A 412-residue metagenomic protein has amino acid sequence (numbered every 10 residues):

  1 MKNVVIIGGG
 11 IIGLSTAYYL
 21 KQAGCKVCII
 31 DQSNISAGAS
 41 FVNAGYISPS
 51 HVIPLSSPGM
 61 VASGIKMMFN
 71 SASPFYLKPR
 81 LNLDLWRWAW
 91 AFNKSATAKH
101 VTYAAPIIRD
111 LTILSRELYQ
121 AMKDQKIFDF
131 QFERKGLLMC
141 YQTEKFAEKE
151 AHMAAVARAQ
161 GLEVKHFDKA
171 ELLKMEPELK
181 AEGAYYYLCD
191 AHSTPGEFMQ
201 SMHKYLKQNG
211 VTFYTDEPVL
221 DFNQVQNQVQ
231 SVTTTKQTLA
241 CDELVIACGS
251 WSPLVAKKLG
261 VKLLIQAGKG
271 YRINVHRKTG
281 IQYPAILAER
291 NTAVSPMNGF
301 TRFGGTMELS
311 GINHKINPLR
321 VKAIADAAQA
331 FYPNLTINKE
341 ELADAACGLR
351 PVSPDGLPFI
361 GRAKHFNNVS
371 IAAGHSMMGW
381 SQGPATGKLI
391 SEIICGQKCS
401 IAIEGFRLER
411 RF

Functional and structural regions predicted by a protein language model:
K2-I29: N-terminal Rossmann-like FAD-binding beta1-loop-alpha1 element of flavoenzymes
Q22-V42: Glycine-rich FAD pyrophosphate-binding loop
A44-F167: Dinucleotide-binding Rossmann-like beta1-alpha1 core, especially the glycine-rich loop that anchors the ADP
G45-I47, H51-K94, V219-Q224, Q228-V229 (+1 more regions): Active-site substrate-recognition segment that forms the wall of the catalytic cavity or substrate channel
Y103-L114, M139-K149, M175-E178, Y185-K204 (+2 more regions): Short beta-strand to alpha-helix junction loop
E148-Q160, E178-D242: Helical element adjacent to the flavin cofactor pocket in flavoenzyme catalytic cores
A330, N334-F412: C-terminal catalytic lobe of FAD-dependent flavoproteins
